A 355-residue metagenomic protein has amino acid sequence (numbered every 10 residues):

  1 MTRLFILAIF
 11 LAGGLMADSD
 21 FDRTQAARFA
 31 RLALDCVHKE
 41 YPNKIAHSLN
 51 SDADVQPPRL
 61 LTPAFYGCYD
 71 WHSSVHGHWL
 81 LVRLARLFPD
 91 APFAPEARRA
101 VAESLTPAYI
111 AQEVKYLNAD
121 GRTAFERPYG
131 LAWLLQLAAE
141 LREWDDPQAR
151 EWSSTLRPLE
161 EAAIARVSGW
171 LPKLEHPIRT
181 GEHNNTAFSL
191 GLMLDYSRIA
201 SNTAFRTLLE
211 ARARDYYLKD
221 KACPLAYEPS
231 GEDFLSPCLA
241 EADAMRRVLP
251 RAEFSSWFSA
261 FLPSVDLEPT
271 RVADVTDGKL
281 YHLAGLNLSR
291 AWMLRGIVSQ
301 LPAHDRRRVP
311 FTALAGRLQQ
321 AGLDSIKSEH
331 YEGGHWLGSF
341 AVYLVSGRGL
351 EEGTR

Functional and structural regions predicted by a protein language model:
F5-G14: Bacterial N-terminal signal peptides
D18-C36, L87, W144, R247-R355: Terminal, non-catalytic domain-edge segments
D18-R23, R59-V75, K115-L131, K173-T186 (+3 more regions): Solvent-exposed loop and edge beta-strand segments that line ligand/cofactor-binding and catalytic clefts
D18-Y66: Low-complexity, Ser/Thr/Pro/Gly-enriched N-terminal "stalk/linker" regions
F29-Y41, E96-K115, T155-H176, A204-L225 (+2 more regions): Long, well-ordered core segments of solenoidal/helical folds
L60, V75, L84-S197: Extended ligand-binding groove/face enriched in aromatic
S73-L84, E126-R142, N184-R198, D233-R247 (+2 more regions): Well-ordered alpha-helical segments within folded domains of soluble proteins
Y217-P224, E228-A240, A244-R247, R251-F254: Active-site-proximal binding-pocket segments
